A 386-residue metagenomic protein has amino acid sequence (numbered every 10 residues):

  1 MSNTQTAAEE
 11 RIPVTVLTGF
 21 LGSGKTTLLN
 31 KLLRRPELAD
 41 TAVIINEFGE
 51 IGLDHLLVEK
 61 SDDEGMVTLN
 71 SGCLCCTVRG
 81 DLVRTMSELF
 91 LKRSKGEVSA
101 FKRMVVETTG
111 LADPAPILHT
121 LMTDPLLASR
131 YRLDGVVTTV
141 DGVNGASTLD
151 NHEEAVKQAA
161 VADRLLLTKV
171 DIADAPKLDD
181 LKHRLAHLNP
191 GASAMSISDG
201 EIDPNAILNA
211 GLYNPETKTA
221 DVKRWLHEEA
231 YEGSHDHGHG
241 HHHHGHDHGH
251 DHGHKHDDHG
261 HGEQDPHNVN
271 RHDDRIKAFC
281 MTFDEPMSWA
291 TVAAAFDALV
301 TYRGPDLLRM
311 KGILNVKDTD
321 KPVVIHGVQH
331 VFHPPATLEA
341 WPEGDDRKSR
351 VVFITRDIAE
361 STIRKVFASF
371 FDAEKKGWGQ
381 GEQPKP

Functional and structural regions predicted by a protein language model:
S2-T148: Nucleotide-state-sensitive switch-loop elements of NTP-binding domains
S2-T6, K157, R164, A173-S349 (+1 more regions): C-terminal accessory "lid"/substrate-recognition subdomains
L32, P36, G52, L82 (+10 more regions): Conserved NTP-handling cores and scaffolds of large molecular machines
A42-I44, R103-V105, S129-V140, A159-D171 (+1 more regions): Conserved beta-strand/loop subsegment of P-loop NTPase cores
G96, A128, E154-K157, R271: Structural motif
A146-V161, L165: Flexible active-site lid/hinge loop adjacent to a nucleotide/diphosphate and Mg2+-phosphate binding pocket
